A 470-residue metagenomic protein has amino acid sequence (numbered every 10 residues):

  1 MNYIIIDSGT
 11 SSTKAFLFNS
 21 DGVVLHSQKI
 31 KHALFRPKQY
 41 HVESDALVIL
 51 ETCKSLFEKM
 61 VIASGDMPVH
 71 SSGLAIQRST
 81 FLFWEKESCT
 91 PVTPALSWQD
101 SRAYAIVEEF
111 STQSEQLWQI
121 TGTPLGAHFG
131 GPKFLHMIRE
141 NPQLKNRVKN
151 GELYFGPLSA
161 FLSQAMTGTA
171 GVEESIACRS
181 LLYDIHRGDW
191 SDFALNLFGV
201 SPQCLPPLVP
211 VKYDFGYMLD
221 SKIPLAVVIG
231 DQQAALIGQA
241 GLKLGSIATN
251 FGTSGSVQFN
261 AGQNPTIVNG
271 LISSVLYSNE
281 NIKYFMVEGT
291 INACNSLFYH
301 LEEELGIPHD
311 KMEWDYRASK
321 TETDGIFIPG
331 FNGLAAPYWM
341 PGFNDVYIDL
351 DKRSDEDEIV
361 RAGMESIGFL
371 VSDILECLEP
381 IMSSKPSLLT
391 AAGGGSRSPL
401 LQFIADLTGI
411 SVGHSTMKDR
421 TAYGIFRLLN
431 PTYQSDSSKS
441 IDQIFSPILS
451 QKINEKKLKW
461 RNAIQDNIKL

Functional and structural regions predicted by a protein language model:
M1-K29, R36, L74-T112, Q143 (+2 more regions): Glycine/Thr-rich phosphate-binding loops that ligate phosphate moieties of nucleotide and other phosphorylated ligands
Y3-D7, A15, P68-A75, Y154-F155 (+5 more regions): Short glycine-aspartate micro-motif
S8-T10, L117-Q232, F298, E302-E303 (+1 more regions): Gly/Ser/Thr-rich active-site cleft segment
Q28-M67, E115: N-terminal phosphate-binding loop and adjacent alpha-helix
I49, T112-A127, I223-V228, S246-A248 (+1 more regions): A polyampholytic, Gly/Pro-enriched intrinsically disordered region
C53-H70, N141-V148, A165, D192-P202 (+1 more regions): Phosphate/pyrophosphate-binding loops at sites that engage ATP/ADP/AMP, CoA/4′-phosphopantetheine, polyphosphate
S72, D100, E173-A177: Nucleotide/phosphate-binding loop and acidic/charged catalytic motifs in nucleotide-binding or -utilizing enzymes
I176-N281, H309-D310, G395-P399: ATP-dependent carbohydrate kinase catalytic cores
